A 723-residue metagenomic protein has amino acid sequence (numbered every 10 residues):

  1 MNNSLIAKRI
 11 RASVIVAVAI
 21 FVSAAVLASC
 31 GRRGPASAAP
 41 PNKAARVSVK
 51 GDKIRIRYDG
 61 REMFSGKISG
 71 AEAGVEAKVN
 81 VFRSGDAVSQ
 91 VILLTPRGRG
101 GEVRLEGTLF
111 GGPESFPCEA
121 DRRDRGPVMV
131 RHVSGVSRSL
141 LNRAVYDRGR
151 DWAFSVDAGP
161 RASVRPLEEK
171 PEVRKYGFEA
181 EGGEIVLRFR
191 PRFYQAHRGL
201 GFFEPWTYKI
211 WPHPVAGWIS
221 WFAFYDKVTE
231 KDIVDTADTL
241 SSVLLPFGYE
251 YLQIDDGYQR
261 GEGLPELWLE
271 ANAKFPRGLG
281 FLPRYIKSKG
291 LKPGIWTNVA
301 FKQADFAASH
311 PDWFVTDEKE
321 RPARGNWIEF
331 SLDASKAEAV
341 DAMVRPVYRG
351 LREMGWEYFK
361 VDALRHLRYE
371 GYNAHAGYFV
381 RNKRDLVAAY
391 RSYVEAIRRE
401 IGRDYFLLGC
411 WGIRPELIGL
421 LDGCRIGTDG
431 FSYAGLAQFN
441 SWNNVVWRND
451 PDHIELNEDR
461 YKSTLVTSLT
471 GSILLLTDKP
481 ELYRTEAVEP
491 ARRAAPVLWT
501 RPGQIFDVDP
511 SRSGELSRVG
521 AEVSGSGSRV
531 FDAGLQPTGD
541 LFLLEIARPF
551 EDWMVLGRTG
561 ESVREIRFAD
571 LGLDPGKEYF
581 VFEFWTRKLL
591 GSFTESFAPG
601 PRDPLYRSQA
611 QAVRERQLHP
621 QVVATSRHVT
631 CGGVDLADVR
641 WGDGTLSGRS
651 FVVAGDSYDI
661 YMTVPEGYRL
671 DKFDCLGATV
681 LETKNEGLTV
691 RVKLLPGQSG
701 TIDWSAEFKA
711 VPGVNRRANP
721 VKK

Functional and structural regions predicted by a protein language model:
A25-A39: Bacterial Sec-dependent signal peptides at the C-terminal "C-region" and cleavage site
P40, A45-E250, A273, Y358: Carbohydrate-recognition beta-sandwich/jelly-roll modules in extracellular/periplasmic carbohydrate-active proteins
N42-V47, G51-I54, Y58-G74, V215 (+2 more regions): Non-catalytic C-terminal accessory domains or segments of carbohydrate-active enzymes
V88-P96, G107, D532, L541-E545 (+2 more regions): Short, well-ordered beta-strand segments enriched in hydrophobic/aromatic residues
G100-G112, G557-P575, F651-G667: Surface-exposed beta-strand/loop patches in extracellular or lumenal glycoproteins
F110-R123, L571-W585, T663-G677: Solvent-exposed beta-hairpin/edge-strand motifs
V145, P246-R460, T470, L482 (+1 more regions): Aromatic- and carboxylate-enriched substrate-binding clefts and catalytic-loop regions of carbohydrate-active enzymes
A216-I219, K383-Q617: Active-site-proximal substrate-binding groove within the catalytic cores of carbohydrate-active enzymes
